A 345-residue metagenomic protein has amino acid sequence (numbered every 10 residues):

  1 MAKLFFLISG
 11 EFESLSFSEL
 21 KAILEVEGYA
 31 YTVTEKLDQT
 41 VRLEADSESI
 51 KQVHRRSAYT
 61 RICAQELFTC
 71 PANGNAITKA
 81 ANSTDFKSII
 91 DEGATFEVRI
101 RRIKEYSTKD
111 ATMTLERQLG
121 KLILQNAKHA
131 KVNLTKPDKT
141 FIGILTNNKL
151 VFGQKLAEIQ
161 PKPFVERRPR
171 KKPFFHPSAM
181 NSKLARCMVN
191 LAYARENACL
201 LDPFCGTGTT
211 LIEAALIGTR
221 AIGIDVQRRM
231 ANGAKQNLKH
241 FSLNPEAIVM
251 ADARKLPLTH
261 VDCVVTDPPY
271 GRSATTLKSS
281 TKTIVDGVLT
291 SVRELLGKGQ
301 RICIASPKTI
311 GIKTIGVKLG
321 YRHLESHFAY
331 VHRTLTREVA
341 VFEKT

Functional and structural regions predicted by a protein language model:
M1-I62, T69, A76-S83, I103-L115 (+3 more regions): Class I S-adenosyl-L-methionine-dependent methyltransferase catalytic core
E92-T95, N197: Phosphate-coordination loops involved in phosphoryl transfer and adenosine-cofactor binding
T95-E97, L124-K136: Short secondary-structure capping/junction motifs at helix and strand boundaries
R117-L124, N190: A broadly conserved amphipathic alpha-helix scaffold signal in soluble, globular proteins
